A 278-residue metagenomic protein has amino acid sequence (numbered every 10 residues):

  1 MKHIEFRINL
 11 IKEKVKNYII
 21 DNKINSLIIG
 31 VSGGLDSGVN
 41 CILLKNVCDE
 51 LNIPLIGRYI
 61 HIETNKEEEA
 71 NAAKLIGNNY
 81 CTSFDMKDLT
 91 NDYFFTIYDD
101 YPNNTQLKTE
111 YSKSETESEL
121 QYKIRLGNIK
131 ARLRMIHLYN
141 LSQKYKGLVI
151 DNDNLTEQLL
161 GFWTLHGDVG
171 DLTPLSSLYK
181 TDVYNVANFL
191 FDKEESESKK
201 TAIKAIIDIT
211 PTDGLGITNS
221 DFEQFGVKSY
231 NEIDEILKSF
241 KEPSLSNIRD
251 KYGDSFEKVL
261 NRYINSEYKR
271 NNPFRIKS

Functional and structural regions predicted by a protein language model:
M1-G161, A187: ATP-dependent adenylation/nucleotidyltransferase module used to activate substrates
K2-F6, L10-E13, N17, K258-S278: N-terminal charge/polar-biased segments
D151-I264, N271, S278: Mid-to-C-terminal catalytic subdomains of enzymes that bind/position adenosyl phosphate moieties or nucleic-acid
